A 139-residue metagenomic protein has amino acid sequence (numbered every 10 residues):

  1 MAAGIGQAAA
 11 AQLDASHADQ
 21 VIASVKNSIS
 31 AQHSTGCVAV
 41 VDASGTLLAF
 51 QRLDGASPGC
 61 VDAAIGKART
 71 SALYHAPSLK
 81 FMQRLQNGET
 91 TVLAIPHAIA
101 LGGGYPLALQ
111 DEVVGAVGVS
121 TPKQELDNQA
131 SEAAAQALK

Functional and structural regions predicted by a protein language model:
M1-A2: Sec-dependent N-terminal signal peptides
I5-K139: Flexible, solvent-exposed loop/hinge segments and secondary-structure transition points
